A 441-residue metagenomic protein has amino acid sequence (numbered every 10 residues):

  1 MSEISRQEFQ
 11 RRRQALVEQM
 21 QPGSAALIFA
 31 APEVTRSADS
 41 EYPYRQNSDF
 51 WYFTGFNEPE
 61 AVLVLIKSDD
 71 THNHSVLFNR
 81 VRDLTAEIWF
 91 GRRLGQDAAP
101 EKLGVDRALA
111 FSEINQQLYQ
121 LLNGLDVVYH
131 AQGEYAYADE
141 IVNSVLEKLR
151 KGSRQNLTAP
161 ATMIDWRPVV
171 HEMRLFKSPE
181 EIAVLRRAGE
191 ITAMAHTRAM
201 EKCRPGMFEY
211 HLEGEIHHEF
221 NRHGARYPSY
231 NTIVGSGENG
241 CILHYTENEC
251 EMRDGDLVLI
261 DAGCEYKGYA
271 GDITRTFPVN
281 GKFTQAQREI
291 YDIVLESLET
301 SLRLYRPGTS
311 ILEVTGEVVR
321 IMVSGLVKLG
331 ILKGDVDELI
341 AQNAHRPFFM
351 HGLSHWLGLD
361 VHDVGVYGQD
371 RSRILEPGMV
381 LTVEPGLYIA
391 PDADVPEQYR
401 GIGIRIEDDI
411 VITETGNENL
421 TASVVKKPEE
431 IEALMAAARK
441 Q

Functional and structural regions predicted by a protein language model:
M1-Q441: Active-site neighborhoods and metal-handling regions in enzymes and metal-associated proteins
